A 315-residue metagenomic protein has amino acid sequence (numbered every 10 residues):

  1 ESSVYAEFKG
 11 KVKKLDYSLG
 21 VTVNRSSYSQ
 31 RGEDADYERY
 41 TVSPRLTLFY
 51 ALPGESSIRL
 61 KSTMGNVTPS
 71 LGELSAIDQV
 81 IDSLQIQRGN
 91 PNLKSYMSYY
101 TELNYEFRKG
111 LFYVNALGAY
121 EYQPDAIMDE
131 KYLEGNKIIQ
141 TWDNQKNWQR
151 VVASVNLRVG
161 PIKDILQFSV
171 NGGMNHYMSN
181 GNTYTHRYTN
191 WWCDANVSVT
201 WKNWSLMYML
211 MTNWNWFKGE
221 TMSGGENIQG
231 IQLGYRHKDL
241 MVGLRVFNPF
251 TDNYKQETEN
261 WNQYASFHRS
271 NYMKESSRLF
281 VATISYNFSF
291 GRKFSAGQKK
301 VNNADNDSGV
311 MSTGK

Functional and structural regions predicted by a protein language model:
E1-A35, R39-R45, D164-S169, M174 (+1 more regions): Surface-exposed extracellular loop regions of Gram-negative outer-membrane beta-barrel proteins
V4, L19-R25, L46-L48, L60-M64 (+8 more regions): Transmembrane beta-barrel strands of outer-membrane/channel proteins
V4-V12, L46-Y50, T101-F107, G118 (+6 more regions): Residues on the lipid-exposed face of transmembrane beta-strands in outer-membrane beta-barrel proteins
S29-E38, L71-Q79, L84-I86, G118 (+6 more regions): Outer-membrane beta-barrel translocator domains and adjoining extracellular loop/strand segments of Gram-negative
G54-S56, N66-N115, Y122, Q140-V152 (+2 more regions): Outer-membrane beta-barrel signature, preferentially recognizing the C-terminal barrel domain of Gram-negative
Y120-Q123, I139-N213: Gram-negative outer-membrane beta-barrel transporters
G172-S179, T189-R236, L240-M241, R245-H268: C-terminal beta-barrel architecture of Gram-negative outer-membrane proteins
Y235-K315: C-terminal beta-signal and adjacent terminal beta-strands/loops of Gram-negative outer-membrane beta-barrel proteins
